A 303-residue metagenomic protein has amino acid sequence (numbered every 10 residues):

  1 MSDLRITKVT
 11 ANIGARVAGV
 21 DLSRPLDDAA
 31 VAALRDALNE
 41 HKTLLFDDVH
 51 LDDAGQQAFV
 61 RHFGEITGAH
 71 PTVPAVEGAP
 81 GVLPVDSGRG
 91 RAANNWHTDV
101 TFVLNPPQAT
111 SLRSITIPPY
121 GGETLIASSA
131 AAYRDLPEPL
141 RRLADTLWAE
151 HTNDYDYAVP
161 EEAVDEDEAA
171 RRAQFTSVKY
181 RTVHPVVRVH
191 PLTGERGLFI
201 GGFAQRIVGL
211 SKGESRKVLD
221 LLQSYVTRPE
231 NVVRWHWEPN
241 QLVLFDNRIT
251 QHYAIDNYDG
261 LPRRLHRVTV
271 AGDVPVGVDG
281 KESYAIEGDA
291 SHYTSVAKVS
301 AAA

Functional and structural regions predicted by a protein language model:
S2-P239, R248-A303: Non-heme Fe(II) oxygenase catalytic core, chiefly the N-lobe of the double-stranded beta-helix
